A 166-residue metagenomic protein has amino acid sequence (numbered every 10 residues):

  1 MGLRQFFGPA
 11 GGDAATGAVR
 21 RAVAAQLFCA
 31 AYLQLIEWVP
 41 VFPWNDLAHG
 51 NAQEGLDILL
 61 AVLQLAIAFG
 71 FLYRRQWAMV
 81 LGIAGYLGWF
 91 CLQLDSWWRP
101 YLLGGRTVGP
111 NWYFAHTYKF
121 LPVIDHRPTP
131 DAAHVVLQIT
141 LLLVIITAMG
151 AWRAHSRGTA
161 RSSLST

Functional and structural regions predicted by a protein language model:
G2-L59: Transmembrane alpha-helical insertion/packing segments
A15-L27, G70-W89: Interfacial segments of alpha-helical transmembrane regions
A25, L56-L59, L81-A84, G88-C91 (+1 more regions): Physicochemical signature of membrane-embedded alpha-helices that form the seven-helix bundle of GPCRs, emphasizing
F28-E37, G85-D95: Aromatic-anchored segments of alpha-helical transmembrane domains
D57-G70, Q76-V80, L141: Hydrophobic alpha-helical transmembrane segments
A61-Q64, K119-I146: Hydrophobic alpha-helical transmembrane segments
L94-T117: Juxtamembrane non-transmembrane "cap" segments at the membrane-aqueous interface of multi-pass membrane proteins
L103-T107, L143-T166: Cytosolic juxtamembrane helix at the C-terminal end of the final transmembrane segment
